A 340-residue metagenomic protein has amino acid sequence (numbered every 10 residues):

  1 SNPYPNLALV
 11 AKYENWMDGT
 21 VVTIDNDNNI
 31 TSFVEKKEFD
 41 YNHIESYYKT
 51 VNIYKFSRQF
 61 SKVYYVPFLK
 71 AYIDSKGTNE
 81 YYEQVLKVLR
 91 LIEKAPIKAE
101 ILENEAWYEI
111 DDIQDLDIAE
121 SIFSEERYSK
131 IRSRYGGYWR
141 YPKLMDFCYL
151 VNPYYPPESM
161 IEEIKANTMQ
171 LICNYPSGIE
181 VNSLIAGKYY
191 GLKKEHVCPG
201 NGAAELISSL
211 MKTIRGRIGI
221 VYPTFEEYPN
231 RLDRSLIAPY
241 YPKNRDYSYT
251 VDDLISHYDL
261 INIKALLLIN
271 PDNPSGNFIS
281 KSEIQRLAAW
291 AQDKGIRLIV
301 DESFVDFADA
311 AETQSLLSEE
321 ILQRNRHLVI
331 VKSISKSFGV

Functional and structural regions predicted by a protein language model:
N2-K76: Conserved core of the sugar-phosphate nucleotidyltransferase
K12-Y13, F39-Y41, V329-V340: Active-site PLP-lysine loop of aminotransferase-like
Y47-S133, W139-K143: Conserved alpha/beta core of the MobA/IspD/sugar-nucleotide pyrophosphorylase nucleotidyltransferase superfamily
Y65-V66, K98-L102, P239-Y241, A265-D272 (+1 more regions): Short beta-strands and strand-loop turn motifs
S121-N174, N262: N-terminal "arm"/small-domain region of PLP-dependent enzymes with the aminotransferase-like
E180-N182, K194-I218: Conserved beta-loop-alpha segment that forms the PLP phosphate-binding cup at the N-terminus of a helix
K212-L268: PLP-dependent aminotransferase-like
S248-I261, P274-F338: Active-site pre-lysine segment of PLP-dependent enzymes
